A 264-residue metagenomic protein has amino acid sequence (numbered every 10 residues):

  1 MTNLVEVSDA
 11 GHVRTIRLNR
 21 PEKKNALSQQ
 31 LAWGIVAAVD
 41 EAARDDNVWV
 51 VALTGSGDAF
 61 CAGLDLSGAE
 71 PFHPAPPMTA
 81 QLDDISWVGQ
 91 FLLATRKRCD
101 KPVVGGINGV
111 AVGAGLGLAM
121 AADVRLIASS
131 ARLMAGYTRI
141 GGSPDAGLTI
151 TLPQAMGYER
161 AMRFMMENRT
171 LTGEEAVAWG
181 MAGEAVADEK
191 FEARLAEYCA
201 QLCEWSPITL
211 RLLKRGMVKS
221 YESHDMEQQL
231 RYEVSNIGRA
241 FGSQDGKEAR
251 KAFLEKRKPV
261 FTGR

Functional and structural regions predicted by a protein language model:
M1-R14, F72, N168-E174, E189-R264: C-terminal alpha-helix plus adjacent terminal tail
M1-S56: Conserved CoA-thioester-binding segment of acyl-CoA-metabolizing enzymes
I16, R20, I35, L53 (+6 more regions): Terminal peptide-recognition signature
P21, D45, F72, W87-F91 (+2 more regions): Generic structural signal for alpha-helix termini and adjacent loop/cap motifs
W33-G34, D40, L66-N108, A155: An acidic, glycine-rich surface segment that forms the CoA-thioester-binding/catalytic face of crotonase-fold enzymes
S56-A59, L66-S67: Short active-site-proximal "capping" loops at secondary-structure junctions
A94-I208, G242-K251, R257: Crotonase-fold acyl-CoA enzyme core
